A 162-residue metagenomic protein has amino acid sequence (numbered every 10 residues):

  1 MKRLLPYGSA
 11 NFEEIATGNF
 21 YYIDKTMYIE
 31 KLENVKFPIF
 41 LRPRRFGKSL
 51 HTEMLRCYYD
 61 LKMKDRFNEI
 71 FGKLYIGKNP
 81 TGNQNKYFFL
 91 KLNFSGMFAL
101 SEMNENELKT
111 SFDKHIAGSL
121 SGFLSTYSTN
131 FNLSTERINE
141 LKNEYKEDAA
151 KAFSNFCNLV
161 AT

Functional and structural regions predicted by a protein language model:
M1-T162: Phosphate-binding site recognition
